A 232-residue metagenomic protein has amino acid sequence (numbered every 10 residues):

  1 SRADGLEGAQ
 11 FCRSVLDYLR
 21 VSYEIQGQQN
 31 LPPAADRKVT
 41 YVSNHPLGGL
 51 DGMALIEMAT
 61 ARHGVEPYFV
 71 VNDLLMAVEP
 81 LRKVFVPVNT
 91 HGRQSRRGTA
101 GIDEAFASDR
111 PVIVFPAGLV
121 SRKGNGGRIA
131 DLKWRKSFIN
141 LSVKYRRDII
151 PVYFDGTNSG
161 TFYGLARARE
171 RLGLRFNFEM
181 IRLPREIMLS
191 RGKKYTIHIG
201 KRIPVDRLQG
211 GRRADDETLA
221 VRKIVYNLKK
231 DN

Functional and structural regions predicted by a protein language model:
S1-V39, H45, G52-A54, G64 (+1 more regions): Membrane-anchoring hydrophobic helices of lipid-metabolizing enzymes
L16-V21, V88-Q94, G127-R128: Short, flexible loop segments at the rims of nucleotide/cofactor-binding pockets, characterized by
V42-N44, L81-T90, A117-G126: Short, basic, glycine/proline-bearing loop/turn elements
L47-G48, Q94: Glycine-/small-residue-rich active-site loops that bind phosphorylated ligands and cofactors
L50-A54, S137-N140: Short amphipathic alpha-helical face segments that pack within enzyme cores and frequently flank/anchor catalytic
M53-A59, R128-I129: "Short basic amphipathic alpha-helical interaction patches in structured regions
G64-A107: Conserved nucleotide-cofactor-binding alpha/beta core module
T99-N232: Non-catalytic C-terminal accessory region of glycerolipid acyltransferases and related lyso-lipid remodeling enzymes
